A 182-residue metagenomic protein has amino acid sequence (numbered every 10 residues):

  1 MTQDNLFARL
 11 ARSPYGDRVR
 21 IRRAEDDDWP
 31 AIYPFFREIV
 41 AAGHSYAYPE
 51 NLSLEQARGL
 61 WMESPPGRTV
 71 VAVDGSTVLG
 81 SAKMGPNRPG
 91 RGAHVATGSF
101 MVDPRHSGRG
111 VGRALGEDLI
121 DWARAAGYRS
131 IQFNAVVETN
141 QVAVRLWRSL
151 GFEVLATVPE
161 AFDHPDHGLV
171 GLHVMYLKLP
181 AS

Functional and structural regions predicted by a protein language model:
M1-D17, F100-M101, A135, V158-S182: Terminal substrate-recognition subdomain of acyl/acetyltransferases
R20-I32: A short beta-loop-alpha structural element at the N-terminal edge of CoA-dependent acyl/N-acetyltransferase catalytic
D26, P49-R105, G116-D118, W122 (+1 more regions): Acetyl-CoA-dependent GNAT
P34-E50: Helix-loop element at the rim of GNAT/NAT acetyltransferase active sites that forms part of the acceptor-substrate
S107, F133-A143, F162-D163: Conserved beta-strand-loop-alpha-helix junction that forms the acyl-donor binding cleft
G108-A125, V144-S149: Conserved acetyl-CoA-binding loop-helix of GNAT-fold acetyltransferases
A123-V136: Conserved GNAT acetyl-CoA-binding A-motif
R148-V158: Conserved acetyl-CoA-binding loop of GNAT-fold acetyltransferases
